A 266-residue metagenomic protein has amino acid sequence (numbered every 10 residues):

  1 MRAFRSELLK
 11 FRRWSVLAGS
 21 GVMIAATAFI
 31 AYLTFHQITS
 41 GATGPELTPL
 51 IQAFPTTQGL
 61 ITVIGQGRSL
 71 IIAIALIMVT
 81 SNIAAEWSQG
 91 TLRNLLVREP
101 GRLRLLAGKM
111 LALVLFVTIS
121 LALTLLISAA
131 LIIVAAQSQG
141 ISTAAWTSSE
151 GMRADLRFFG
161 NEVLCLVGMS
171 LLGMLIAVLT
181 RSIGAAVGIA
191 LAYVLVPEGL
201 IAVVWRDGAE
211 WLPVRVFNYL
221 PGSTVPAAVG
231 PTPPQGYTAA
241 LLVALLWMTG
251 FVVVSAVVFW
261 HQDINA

Functional and structural regions predicted by a protein language model:
M1-R5, W146-S149, N265: Short, membrane-interfacial amphipathic segments enriched in basic
M1-V16: N-terminal Sec/SRP start-transfer signal
K10, A84, L95-V97, G173 (+1 more regions): Helix-capping/transition residues at the boundaries of transmembrane alpha-helices and the short helical linkers
V16, G21-N82, L106-L179, L220-L246: Secretory targeting signals
I30-Q37, I183-Y219: Transmembrane helix segments
V79-L103, M110, A266: Transmembrane helix boundary and interhelical loop/hinge segments in multi-pass membrane proteins
R104-L106, F259: Alpha-helix N-cap/helix-start motif at helix boundaries, enriched for small hydrophobics
L242-A266: Junction motif at the cytosolic side of a transmembrane helix
